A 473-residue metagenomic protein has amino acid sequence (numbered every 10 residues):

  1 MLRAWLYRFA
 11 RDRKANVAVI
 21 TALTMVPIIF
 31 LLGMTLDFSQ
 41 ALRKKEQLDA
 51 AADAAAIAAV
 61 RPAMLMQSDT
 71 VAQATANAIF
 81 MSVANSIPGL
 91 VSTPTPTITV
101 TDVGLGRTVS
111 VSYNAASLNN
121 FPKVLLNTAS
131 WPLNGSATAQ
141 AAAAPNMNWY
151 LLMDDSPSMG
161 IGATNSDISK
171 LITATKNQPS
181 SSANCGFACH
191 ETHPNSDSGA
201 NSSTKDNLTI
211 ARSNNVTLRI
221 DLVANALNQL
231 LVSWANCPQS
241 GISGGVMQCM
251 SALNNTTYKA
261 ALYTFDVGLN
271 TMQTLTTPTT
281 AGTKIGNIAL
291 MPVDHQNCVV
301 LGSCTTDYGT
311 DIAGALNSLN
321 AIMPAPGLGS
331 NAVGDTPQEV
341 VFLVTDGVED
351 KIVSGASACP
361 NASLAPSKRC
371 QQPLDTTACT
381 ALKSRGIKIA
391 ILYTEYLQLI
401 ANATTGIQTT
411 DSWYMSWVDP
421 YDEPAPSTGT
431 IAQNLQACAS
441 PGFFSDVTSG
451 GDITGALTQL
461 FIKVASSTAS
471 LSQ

Functional and structural regions predicted by a protein language model:
L2-R3, Y7-R8, M34-Q473: P/S/T/G-enriched low-complexity
K14-V26: N-terminal signal-anchor/signal peptide hydrophobic helix marking the start of the first transmembrane segment
M25-T35: Single-pass alpha-helical transmembrane signal-anchor segments
